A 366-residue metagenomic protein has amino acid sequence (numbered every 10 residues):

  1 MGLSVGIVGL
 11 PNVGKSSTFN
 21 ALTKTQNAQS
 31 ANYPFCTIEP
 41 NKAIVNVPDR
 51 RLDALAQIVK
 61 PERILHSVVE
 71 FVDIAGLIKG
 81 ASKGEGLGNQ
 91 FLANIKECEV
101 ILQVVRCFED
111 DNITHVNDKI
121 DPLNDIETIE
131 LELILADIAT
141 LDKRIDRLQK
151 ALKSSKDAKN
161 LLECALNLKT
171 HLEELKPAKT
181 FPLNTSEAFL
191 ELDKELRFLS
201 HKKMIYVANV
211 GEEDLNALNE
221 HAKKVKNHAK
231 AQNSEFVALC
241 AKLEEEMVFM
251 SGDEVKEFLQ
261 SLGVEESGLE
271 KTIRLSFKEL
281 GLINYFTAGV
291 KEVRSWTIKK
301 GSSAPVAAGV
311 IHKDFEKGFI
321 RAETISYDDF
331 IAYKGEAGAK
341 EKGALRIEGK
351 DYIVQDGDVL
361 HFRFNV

Functional and structural regions predicted by a protein language model:
M1-T114, L123, D142-K143, L148: Conserved G1/Walker A P-loop phosphate-binding module
G2-V8, V13, F19, R147-I353 (+2 more regions): C-terminal-of-GTPase-core extension/linker across diverse P-loop GTPases
L22, G84-L87, V116-K119, N219-A222 (+1 more regions): Short, glycine/charged-enriched secondary-structure capping and boundary segments
T25, R51-L52, G76-I78, R106-N112 (+5 more regions): Conserved nucleotide-binding/hydrolysis micro-motifs of P-loop NTPases
Y33, G86, D121, K153-N160: A structural signal for alpha-helical segments
L77-S82, D118, E127-L133, L152-D157 (+1 more regions): Flexible beta-alpha connector loops of hexameric P-loop NTPases
K96, V100-Q103, F108-A136, T140-K143 (+2 more regions): Switch/coupling subdomain of P-loop NTPase systems
